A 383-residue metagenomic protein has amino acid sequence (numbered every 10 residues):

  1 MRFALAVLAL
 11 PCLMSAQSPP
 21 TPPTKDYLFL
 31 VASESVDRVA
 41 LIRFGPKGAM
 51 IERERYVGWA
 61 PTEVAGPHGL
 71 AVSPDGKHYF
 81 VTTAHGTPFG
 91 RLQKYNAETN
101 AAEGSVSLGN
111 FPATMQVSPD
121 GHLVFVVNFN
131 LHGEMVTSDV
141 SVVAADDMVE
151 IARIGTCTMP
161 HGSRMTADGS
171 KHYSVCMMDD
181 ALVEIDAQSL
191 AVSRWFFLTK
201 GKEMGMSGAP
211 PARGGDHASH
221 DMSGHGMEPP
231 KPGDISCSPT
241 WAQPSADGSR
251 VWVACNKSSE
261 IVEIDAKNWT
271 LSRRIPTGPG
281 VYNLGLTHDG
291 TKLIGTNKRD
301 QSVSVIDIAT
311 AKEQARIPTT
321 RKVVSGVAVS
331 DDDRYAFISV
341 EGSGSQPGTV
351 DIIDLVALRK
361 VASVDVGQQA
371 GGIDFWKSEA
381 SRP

Functional and structural regions predicted by a protein language model:
A4-S15: Bacterial N-terminal signal peptides
A16-P383: Predominantly soluble domains enriched in secretory-pathway, periplasmic, or organellar proteins
